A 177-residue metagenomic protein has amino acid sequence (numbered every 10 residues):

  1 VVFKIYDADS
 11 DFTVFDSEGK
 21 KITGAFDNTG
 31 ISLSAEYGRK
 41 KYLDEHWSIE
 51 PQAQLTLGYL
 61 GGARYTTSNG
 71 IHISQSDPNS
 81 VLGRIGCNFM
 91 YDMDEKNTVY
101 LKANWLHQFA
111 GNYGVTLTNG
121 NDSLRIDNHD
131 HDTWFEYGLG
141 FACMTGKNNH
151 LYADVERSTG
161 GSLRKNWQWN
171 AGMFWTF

Functional and structural regions predicted by a protein language model:
V1-F177: Membrane translocator/pore-forming domains, dominated by Gram-negative outer-membrane beta-barrels
